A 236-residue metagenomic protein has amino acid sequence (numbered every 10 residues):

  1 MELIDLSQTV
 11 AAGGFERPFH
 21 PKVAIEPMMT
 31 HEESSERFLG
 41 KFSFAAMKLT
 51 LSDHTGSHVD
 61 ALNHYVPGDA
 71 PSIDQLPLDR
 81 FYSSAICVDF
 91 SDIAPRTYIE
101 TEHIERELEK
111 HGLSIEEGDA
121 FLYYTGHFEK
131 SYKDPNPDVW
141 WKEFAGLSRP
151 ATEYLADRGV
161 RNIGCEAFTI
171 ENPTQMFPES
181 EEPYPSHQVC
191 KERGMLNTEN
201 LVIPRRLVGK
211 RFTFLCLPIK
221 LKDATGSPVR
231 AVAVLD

Functional and structural regions predicted by a protein language model:
M1-D236: Active-/binding-site microenvironments in catalytic and ligand-binding cores
